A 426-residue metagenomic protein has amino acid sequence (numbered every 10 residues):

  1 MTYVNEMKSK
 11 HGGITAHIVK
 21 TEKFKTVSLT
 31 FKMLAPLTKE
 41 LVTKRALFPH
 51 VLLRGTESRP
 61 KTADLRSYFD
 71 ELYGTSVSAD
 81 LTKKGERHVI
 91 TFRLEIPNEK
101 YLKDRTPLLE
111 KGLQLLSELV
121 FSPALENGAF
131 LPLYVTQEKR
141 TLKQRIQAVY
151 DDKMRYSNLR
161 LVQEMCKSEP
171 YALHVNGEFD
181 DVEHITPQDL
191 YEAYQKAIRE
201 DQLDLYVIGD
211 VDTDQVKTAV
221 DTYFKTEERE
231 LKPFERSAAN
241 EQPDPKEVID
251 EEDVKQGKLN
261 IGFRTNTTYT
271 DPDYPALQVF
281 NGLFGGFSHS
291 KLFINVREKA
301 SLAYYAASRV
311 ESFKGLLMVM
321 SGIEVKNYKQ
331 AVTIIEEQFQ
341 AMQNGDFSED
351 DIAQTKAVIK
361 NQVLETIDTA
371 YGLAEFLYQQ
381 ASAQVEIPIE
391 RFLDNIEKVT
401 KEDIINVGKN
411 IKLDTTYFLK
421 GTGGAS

Functional and structural regions predicted by a protein language model:
M1-Y73, D104, E178, H184 (+2 more regions): His/Glu-rich zincin catalytic helix
V19, K25-A35, A63-E118, R155-G177 (+5 more regions): M16 family metallopeptidases and their MPP-like homologs
R66, S122-I146, F234-E241, A341-T366: Acidic/histidine-enriched alpha-helical segments
T82-K83, Y191-I198, S308-V310, I405-K409: Short, flexible, solvent-exposed loop/turn segments with mixed acidic/basic and small polar residues
L94, L102-D151: Hydrophobic alpha-helical hairpins/lids featuring a short glycine-rich hinge
P132-Q195: Compact, aliphatic and Gly/Pro-tolerant "microcore" segments centered on a short helix or tight beta-hairpin and their
Q144-R145, P245-Q256, K360-A370: Short, low-order "capping/linker" segments at domain edges
